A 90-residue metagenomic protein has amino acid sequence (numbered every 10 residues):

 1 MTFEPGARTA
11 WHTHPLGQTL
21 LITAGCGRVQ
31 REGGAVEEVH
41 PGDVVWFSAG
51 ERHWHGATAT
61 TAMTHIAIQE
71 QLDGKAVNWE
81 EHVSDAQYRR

Functional and structural regions predicted by a protein language model:
M1-H14, A49: Conserved short histidine dyad/triad with adjacent acidic residue
T9-H14, R31, E37-E38, G56-A57: Short histidine-centered beta-strand/loop micro-motifs that create catalytic or ligand/metal-coordination sites
P15-R28, E32-G33: Glycine- and acidic-residue-biased ligand/ion/polar-headgroup-sensing regions
G33-G50: Short acidic-glycine-tyrosine-enriched beta hairpin
W54-R90: Double-stranded beta-helix
